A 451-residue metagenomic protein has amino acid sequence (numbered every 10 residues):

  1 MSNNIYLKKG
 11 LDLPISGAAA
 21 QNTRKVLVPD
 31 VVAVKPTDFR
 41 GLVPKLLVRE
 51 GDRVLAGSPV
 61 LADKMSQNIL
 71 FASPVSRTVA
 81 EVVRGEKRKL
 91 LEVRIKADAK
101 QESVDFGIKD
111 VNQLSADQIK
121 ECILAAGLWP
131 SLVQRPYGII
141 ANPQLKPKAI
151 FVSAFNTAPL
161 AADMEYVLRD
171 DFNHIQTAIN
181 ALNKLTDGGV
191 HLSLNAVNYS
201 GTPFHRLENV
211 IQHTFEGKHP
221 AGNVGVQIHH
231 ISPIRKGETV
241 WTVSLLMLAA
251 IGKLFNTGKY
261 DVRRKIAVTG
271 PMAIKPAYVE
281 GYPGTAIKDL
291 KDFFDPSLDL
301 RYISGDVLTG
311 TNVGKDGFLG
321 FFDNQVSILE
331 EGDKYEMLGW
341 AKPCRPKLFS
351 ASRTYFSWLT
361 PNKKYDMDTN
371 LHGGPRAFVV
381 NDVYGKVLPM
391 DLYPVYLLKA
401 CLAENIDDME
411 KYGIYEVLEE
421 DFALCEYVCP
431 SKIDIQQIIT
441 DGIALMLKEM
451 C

Functional and structural regions predicted by a protein language model:
M1-I15, A80, G85, V93 (+1 more regions): Mobile cofactor-carrier "swinging-arm" domains
M1-L47, Q212-F215: N-terminal, Lys/Arg-enriched amphipathic/low-complexity engagement segments that precede the first folded domain
L42, V48, M65-N68, K275: Short, solvent-exposed loop/turn positions at domain surfaces that link secondary-structure elements or cap domain
V48-A62, E81: Short, well-structured beta-strand-loop connectors
A62-D63, S73: Glycine-rich N-terminal segment of FAD-binding domains in flavoprotein oxidoreductases, spanning the beta-loop-helix
N68-S76: Short coil-to-beta-strand transition motifs
I69, V83-C451: Buried, small/hydrophobic-residue-enriched core segments of structured protein domains
